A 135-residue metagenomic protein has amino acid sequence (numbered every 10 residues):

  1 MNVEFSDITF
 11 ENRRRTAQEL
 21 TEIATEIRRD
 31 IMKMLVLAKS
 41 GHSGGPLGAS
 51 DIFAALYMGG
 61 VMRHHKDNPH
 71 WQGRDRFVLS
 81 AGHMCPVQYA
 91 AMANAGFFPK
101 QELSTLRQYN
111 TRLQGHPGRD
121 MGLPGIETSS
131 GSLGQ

Functional and structural regions predicted by a protein language model:
M1-I27: N-terminal hydrophobic or amphipathic helices/low-complexity stretches enriched in small/hydrophobic/Pro/Gly
N2, M34, P46-Q135: Cofactor-binding active-site loop characterized by glycine-rich and histidine/acidic residues
T9-E11, I31-M32, D67-N68: A short alpha-helix capping/helix-coil boundary motif
E11, R15, V36-L37, P124: Short coil/turn segments at secondary-structure junctions
Q18-E22, S40, E127-S130: Alpha-helix capping and helix-loop boundary segments enriched in small/acidic/polar residues
A24-S40: N-terminal capping segment at the start of a domain
S43: Histidine-centered catalytic micro-motifs
